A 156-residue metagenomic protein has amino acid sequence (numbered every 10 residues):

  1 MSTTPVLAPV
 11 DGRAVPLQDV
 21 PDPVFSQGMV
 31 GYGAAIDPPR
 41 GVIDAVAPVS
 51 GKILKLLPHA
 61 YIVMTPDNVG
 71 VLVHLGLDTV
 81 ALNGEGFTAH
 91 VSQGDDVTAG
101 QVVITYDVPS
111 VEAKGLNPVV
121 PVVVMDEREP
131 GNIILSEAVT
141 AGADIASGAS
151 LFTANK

Functional and structural regions predicted by a protein language model:
M1-K156: Contiguous, well-folded functional domains in the mature portion of proteins
